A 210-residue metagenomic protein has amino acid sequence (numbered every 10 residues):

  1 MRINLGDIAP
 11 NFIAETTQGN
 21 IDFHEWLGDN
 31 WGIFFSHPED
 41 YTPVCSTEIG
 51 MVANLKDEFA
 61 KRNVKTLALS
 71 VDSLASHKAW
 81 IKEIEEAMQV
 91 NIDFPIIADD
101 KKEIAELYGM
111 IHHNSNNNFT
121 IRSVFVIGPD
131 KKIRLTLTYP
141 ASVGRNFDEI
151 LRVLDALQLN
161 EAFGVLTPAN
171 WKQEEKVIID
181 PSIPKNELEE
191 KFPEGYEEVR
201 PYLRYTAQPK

Functional and structural regions predicted by a protein language model:
M1-K210: Chalcogenol-based redox active-site neighborhoods
